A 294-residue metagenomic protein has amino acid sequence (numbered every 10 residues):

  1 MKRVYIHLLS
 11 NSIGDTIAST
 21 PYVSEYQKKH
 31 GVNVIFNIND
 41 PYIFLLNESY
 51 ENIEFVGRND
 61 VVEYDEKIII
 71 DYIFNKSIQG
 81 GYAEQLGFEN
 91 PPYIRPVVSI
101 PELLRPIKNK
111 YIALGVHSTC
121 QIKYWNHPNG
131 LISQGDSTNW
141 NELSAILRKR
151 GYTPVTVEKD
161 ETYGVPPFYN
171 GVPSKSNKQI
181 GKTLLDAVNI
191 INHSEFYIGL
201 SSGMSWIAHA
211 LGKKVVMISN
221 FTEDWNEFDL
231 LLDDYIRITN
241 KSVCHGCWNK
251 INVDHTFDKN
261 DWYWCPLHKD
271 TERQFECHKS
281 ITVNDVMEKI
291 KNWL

Functional and structural regions predicted by a protein language model:
M1-L294: Catalytic machinery of carbohydrate-active enzymes, primarily nucleotide-sugar-dependent glycosyltransferases
